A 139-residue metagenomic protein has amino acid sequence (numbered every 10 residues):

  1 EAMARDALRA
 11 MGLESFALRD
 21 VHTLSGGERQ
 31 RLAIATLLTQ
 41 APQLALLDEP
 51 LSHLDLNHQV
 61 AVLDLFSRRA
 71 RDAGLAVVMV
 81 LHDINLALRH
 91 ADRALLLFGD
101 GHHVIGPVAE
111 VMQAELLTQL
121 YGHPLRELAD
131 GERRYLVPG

Functional and structural regions predicted by a protein language model:
E1-F16: Conserved ABC ATPase "signature" region
D20-L24, E28: Conserved ABC ATPase signature
A45-E49: Catalytic Walker B motif of ABC-type/P-loop ATPase nucleotide-binding domains
Q59-A73: Helical segment within the ABC ATPase nucleotide-binding domain
L81-H82: H-loop/switch region of ABC-family ATPase nucleotide-binding domains
A94-P107: H-loop (His-switch) and adjacent beta-strand-loop-beta switch element of ABC-type ATPase nucleotide-binding domains
A114, T118-G139: ABC ATPase nucleotide-binding domains
